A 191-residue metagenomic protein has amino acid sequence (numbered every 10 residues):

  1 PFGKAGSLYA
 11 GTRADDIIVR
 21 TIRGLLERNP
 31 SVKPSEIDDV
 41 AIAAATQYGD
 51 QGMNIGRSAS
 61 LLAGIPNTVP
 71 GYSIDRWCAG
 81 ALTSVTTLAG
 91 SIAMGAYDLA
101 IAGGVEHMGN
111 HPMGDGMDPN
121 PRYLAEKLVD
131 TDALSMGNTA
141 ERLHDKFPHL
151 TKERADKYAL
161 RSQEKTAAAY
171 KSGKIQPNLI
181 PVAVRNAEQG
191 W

Functional and structural regions predicted by a protein language model:
P1-V69, V105-W191: Conserved "HGTGT" condensation-loop signature of ketosynthase/thiolase-family condensing enzymes that catalyze
G52, G71-G80: Active-site nucleophile and cofactor-binding loops and adjacent substrate-binding regions of central metabolic enzymes
L61-P66, T86-A96: Alpha-helix C-terminal capping segments
C78-L88: Conserved beta-loop-alpha segment that forms the PLP phosphate-binding cup at the N-terminus of a helix
A96-D98, I175: Short, high-confidence coil segments that cap the C-terminus of an alpha-helix and link into the following beta-strand
